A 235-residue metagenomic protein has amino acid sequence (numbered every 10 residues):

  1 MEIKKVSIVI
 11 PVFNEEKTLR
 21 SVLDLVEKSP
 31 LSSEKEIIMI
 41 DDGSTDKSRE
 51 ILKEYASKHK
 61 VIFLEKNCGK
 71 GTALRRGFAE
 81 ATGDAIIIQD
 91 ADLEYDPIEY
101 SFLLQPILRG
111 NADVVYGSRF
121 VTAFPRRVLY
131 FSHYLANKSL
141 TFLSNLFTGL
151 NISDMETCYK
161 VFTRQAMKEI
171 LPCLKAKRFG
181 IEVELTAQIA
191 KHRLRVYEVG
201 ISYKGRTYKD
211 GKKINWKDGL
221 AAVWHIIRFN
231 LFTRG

Functional and structural regions predicted by a protein language model:
M1-V6, K17, F147-L150, C173-G235: Hydrophobic helical membrane-anchoring modules
I3-V6, E27-I38, K47, H59-K60: Short loop->beta transition adjacent to catalytic acidic/histidine clusters or analogous donor-positioning motifs
E15-S29: Short, well-formed alpha-helical segments that are part of the catalytic scaffolds of diverse glycosyltransferases
E15-T18, S44, K70, D96: Donor nucleotide-sugar binding loop of glycosyltransferases
K35-I38, R49-E80: Conserved donor nucleotide-binding strand/loop of the catalytic core
D41-R49, L93: A conserved acidic beta->alpha catalytic loop
L64-E80, A85, P97-F179, K204-W216 (+1 more regions): Acceptor/aglycone-binding surface of glycosyltransferases and processive sugar-polymer synthases
